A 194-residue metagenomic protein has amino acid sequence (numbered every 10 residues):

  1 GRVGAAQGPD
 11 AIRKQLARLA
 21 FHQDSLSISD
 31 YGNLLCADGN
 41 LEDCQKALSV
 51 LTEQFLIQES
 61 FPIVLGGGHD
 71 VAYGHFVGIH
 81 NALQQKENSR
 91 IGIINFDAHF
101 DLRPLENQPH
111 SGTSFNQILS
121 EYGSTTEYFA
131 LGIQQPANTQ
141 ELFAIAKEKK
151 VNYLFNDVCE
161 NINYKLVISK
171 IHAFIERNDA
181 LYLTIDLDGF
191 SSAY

Functional and structural regions predicted by a protein language model:
G1-Y194: Conserved alpha-helical scaffold segments that buttress catalytic/binding sites
